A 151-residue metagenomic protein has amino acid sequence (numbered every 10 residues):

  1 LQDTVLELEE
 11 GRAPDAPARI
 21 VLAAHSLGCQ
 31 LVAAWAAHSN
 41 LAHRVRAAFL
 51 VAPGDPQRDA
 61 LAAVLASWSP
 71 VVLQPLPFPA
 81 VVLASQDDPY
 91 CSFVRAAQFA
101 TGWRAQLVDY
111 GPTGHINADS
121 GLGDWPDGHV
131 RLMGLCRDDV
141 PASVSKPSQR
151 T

Functional and structural regions predicted by a protein language model:
P14-H25: Alpha/beta-hydrolase fold nucleophile elbow
V21, R46-F49: Residue in the alpha/beta-hydrolase core beta-strand immediately N-terminal to the catalytic nucleophile
A23-A33: Gly/Ala-rich beta-loop-alpha elbow adjacent to hydrolase catalytic centers
A34-A47: Conserved hydrolase catalytic core segment
A48-R58: Active-site nucleophile loop of the alpha/beta-hydrolase fold
L76, V81-A84, D88: Short beta-strand/loop motif that positions the catalytic acidic residue of the alpha/beta-hydrolase fold
P89-R95: Conserved alpha/beta-hydrolase "acid-adjacent" motif
T113-W125: Catalytic histidine-centered segment of alpha/beta-hydrolase-like enzymes
